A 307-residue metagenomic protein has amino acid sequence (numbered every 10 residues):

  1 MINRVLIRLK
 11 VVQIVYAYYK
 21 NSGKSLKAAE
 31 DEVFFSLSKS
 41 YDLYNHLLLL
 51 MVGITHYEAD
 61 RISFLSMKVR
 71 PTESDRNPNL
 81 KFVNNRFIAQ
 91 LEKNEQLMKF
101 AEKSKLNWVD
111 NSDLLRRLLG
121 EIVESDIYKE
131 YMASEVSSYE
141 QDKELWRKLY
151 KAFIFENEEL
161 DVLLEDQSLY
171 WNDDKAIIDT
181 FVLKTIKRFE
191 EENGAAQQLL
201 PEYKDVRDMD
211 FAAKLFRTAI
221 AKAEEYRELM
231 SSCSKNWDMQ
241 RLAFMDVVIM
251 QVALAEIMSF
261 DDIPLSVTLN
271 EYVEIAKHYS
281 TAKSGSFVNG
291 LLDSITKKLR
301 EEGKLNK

Functional and structural regions predicted by a protein language model:
M1-K307: Class I Rossmann-like S-adenosyl-L-methionine
